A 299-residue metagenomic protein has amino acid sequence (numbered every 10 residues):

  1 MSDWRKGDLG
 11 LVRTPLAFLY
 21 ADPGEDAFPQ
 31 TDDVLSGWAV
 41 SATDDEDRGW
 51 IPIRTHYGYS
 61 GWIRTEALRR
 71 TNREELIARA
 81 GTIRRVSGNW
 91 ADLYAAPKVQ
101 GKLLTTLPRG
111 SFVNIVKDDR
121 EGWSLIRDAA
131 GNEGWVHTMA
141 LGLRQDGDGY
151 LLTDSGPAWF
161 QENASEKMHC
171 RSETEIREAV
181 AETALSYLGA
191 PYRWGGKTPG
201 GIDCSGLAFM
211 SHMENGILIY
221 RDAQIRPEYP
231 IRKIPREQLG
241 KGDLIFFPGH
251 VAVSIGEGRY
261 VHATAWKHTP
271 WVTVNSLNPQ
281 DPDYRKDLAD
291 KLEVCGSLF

Functional and structural regions predicted by a protein language model:
M1-L9, L16-F18, G24, F28 (+8 more regions): Boundary regions of SH3-family modules and the immediately adjacent low-complexity/disordered segments in eukaryotic
F28-D33, G101-T105, K233-Q238: Short, surface-exposed secondary-structure edge patches
S36-G37, L107-V113, K241-G242: Loop/turn positions that initiate beta-strands
K98-G101, A223-I234, I255-F299: Aromatic- and glycine-rich peptidoglycan recognition patches
T105, E178, E182, S186 (+1 more regions): Solvent-exposed, polar/charged alpha-helical surfaces in well-ordered, non-transmembrane soluble domains, broadly
I115, S124, H169, P191-P199: Short helix-to-loop capping/linker segments positioned immediately adjacent to catalytic or ligand/cofactor-binding
Y192-L239: Catalytic cysteine-centered active-site loop
L244, G249-R259: Catalytic nucleophile-His microenvironment captured as a short glycine-rich beta-strand/loop that brackets
